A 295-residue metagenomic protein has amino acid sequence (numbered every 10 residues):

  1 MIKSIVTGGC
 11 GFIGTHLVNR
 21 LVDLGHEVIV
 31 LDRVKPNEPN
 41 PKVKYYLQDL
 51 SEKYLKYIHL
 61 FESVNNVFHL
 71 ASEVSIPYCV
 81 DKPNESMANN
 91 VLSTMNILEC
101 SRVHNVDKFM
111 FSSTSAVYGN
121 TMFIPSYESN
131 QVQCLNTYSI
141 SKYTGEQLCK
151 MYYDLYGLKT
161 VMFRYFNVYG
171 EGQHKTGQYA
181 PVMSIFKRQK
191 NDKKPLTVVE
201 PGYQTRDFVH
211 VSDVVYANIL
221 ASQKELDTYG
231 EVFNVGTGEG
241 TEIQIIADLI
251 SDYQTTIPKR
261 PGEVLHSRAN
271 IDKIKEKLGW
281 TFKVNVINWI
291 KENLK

Functional and structural regions predicted by a protein language model:
M1-V168: N-terminal Rossmann-like NAD(P)+-binding domain of SDR-like oxidoreductases, especially those catalyzing
T7-C10, A71, L92, Y118 (+8 more regions): Short glycine-rich loop/turn motifs that provide flexible caps or phosphate-binding loops at active sites
C10-I13, T121, S141, G172-H174 (+4 more regions): Gly/Ser/Thr-rich beta-alpha loop segments that engage phosphate groups in nucleotides
I13, S86, S141, V182 (+2 more regions): Hydrophobic alpha-helical packing elements
N19, I58, L98, K150 (+4 more regions): Solvent-exposed, non-membrane alpha-helical residues enriched in polar/charged side chains
Q48, K190-K295: C-terminal substrate-binding subdomain of Rossmann-fold SDR/epimerase-dehydratase oxidoreductases
L55, E85, L92, P181 (+2 more regions): Residue-level recognition of oxygen-bearing side chains
F123, Q147-R206, V211-L220, D248-S251: NAD(P)-dependent short-chain dehydrogenase/reductase
